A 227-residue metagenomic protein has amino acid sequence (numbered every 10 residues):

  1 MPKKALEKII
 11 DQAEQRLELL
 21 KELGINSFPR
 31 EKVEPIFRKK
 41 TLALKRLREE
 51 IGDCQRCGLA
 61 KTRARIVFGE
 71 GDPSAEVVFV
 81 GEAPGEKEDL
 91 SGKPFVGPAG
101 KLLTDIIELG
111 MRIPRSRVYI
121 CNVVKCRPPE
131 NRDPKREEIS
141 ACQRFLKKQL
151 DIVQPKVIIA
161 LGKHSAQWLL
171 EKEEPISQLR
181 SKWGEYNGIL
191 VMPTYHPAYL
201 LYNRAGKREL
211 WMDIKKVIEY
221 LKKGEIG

Functional and structural regions predicted by a protein language model:
M1-D11: Short, small/acidic-rich helices and loops at N termini and domain boundaries of DNA replication/processing enzymes
Q15, L19-G227: A polyanion-binding, active-site-adjacent surface
